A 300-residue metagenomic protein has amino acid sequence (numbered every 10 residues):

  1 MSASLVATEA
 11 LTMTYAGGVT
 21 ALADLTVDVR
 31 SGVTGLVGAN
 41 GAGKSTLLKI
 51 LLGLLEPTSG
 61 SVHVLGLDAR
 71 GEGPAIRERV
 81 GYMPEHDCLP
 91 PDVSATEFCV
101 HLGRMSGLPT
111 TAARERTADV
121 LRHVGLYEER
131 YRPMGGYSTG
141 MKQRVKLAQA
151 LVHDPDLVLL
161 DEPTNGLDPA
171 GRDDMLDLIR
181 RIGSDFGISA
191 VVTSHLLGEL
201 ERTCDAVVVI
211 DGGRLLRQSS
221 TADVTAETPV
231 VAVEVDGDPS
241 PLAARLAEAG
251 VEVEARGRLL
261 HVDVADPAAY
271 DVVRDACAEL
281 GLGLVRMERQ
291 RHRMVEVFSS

Functional and structural regions predicted by a protein language model:
L52: Helix-to-loop junction immediately C-terminal to a conserved catalytic motif
G60-G71, A75-I76: Conserved ABC transporter NBD signature motif
V100, R104, T111-E129: Conserved ABC ATPase "signature" region
V158-E162: Catalytic Walker B motif of ABC-type/P-loop ATPase nucleotide-binding domains
M175-V264: ABC transporter nucleotide-binding domain
A265-S300: C-terminal coupling/interaction segments
